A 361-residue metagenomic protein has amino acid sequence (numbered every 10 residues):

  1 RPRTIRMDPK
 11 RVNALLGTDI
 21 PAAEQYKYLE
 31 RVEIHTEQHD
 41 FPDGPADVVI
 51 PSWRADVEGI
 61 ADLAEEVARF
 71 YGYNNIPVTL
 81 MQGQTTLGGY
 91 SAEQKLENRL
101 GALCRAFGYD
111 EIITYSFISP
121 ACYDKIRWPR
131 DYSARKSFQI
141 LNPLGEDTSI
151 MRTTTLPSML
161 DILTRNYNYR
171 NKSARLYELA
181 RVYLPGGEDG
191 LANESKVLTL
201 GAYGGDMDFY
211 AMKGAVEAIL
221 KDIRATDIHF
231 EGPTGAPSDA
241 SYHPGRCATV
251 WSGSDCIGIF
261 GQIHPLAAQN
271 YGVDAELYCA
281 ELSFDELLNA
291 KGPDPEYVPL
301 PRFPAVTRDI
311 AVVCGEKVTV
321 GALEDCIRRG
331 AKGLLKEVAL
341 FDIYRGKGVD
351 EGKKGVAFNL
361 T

Functional and structural regions predicted by a protein language model:
I5-K172, R308, T361: Extended, well-folded interaction surfaces typified by the phenylalanyl-tRNA synthetase beta subunit core
P9, I50-S52, N142-L144, R181 (+3 more regions): Short, structured patches in soluble enzyme cores that scaffold and shape functional sites
V12, L100, L179, V216-I219 (+1 more regions): Hydrophobic alpha-helical packing residues
R31-I34, P45, D56, T114 (+2 more regions): A carboxyl-terminal module marker
H39, V182-L184: Short beta-strand micro-motifs enriched in acidic
